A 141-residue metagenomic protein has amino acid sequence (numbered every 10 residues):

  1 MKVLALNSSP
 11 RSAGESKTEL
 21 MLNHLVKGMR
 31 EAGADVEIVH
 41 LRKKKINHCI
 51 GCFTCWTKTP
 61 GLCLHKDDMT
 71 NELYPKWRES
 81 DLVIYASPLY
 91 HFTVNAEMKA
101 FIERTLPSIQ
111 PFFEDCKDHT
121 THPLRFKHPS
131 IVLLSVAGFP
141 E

Functional and structural regions predicted by a protein language model:
M1-Q110: N-terminal beta1-alpha1-beta2 submodule of the flavodoxin-like/Rossmannoid cofactor-binding fold
Q110-E141: Short, glycine-/small-residue-rich phosphate/pyrophosphate-handling segment
